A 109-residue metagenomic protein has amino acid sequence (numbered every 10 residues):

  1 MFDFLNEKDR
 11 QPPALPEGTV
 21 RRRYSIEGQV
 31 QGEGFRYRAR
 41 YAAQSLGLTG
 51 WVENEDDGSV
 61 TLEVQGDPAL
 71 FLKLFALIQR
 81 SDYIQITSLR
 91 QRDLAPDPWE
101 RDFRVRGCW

Functional and structural regions predicted by a protein language model:
M1-W109: Intrinsically disordered, low-complexity, mixed-charge
